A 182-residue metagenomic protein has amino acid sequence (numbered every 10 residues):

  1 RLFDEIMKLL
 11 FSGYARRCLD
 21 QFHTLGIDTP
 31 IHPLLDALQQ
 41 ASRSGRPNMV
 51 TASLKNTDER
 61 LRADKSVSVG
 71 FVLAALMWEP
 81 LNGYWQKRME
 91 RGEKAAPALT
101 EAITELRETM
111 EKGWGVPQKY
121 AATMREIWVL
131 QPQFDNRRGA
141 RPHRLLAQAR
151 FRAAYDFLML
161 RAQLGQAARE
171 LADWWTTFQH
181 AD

Functional and structural regions predicted by a protein language model:
R1-E90, P142: Glycine- and charge-enriched loop/helix tracts that form the active or gating conduit in phosphate/cation-handling
R1-L2, T29-L34, V50-L54, E101-R107 (+2 more regions): Short acidic (Asp/Glu) and glycine-rich catalytic loops that position anionic groups and cofactors
M7, D58, R107, E111 (+1 more regions): Amphipathic alpha-helical segments within well-ordered protein domains
K8-S12, A96, T100, Q148 (+1 more regions): Generic detection of long, well-ordered alpha-helical segments
P30, K112-D182: Charged substrate- and nucleic-acid-binding regions of tRNA-handling and nucleotidyl-transfer enzymes, centered on
L76-R141: C-terminal structural cap/anchor segments
